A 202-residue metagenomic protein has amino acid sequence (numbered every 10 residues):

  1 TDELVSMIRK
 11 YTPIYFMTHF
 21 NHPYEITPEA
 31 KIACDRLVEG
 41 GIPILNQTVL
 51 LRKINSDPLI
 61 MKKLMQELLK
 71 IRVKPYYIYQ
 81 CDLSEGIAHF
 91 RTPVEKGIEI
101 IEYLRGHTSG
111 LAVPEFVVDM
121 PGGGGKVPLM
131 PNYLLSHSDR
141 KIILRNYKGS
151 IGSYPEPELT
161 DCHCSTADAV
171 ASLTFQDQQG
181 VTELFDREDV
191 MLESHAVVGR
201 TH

Functional and structural regions predicted by a protein language model:
T1-T108: Conserved AdoMet/S-adenosylmethionine-binding subsite of the radical SAM
K70, K74-I78, D82-H202: Auxiliary Fe-S-binding modules of radical SAM enzymes
